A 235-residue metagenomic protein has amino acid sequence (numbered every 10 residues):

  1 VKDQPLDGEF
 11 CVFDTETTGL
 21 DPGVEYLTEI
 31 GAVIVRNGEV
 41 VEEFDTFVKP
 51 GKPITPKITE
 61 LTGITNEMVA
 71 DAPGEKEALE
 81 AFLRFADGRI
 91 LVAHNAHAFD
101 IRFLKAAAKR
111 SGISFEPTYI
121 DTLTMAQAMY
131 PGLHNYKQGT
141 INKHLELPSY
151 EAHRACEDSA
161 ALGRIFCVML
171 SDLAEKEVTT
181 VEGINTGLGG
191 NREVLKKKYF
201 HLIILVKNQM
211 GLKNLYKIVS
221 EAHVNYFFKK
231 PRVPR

Functional and structural regions predicted by a protein language model:
V1-P117, P131-H153: Conserved non-catalytic scaffold segment of RNase H-like nuclease domains
C11, V92, H97, R102-R235: Phosphodiester-processing cores and adjacent nucleic acid-binding clamps
